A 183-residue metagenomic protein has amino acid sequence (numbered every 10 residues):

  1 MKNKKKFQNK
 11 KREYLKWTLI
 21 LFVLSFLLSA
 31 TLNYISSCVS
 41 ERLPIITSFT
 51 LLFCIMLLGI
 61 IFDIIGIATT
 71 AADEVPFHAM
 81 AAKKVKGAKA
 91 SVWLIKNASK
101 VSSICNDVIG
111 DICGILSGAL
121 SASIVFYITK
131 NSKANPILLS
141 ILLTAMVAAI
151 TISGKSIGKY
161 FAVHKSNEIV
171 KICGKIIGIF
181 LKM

Functional and structural regions predicted by a protein language model:
M1-M183: Membrane-embedded alpha-helical segments of inner-membrane proteins
